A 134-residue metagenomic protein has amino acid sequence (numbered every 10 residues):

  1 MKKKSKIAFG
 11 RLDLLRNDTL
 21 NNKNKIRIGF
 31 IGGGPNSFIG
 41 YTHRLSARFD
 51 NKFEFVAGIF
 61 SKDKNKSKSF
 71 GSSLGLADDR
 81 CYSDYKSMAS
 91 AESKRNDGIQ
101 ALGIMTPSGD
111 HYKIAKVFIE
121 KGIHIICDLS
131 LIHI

Functional and structural regions predicted by a protein language model:
M1-K2, I132-H133: Short intrinsically disordered, low-complexity coil segments enriched in acidic
K2-L76: N-terminal Rossmann-like dinucleotide-binding module
R80-I132: Beta-loop-alpha module in the N-terminal Rossmann-like domain of NAD(P)-dependent dehydrogenases, especially those
